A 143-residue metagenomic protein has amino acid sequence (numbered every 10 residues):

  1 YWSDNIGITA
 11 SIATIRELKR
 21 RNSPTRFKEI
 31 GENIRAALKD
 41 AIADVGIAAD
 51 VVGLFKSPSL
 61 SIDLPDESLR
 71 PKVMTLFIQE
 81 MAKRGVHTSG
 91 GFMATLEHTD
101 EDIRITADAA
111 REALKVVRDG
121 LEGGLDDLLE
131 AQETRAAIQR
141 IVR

Functional and structural regions predicted by a protein language model:
Y1-D4, P24, K28, D66-E67 (+2 more regions): Hydrophobic alpha-helical scaffolding
Y1-E17, D50: PLP-dependent aminotransferase class I/II
S3-A10, V73, F77, D102: Catalytic-loop motifs flanking and including active-site residues across diverse enzymes
N5, G46-A48, L54-S57, K83 (+1 more regions): Active-site lining segments that contact anionic ligands and/or coordinate catalytic metals
A10, R26-E29, R104-I105: Short, solvent-exposed alpha-helical surface patches in well-structured domains
T14-A36, E67: Structural signature of PLP-dependent enzymes
K19-R21, E80-R143: PLP-dependent enzyme catalytic core of the Aspartate aminotransferase-like
G31-A36, I42-F77, L129-V142: Conserved PLP-binding catalytic core of the aspartate aminotransferase-like
